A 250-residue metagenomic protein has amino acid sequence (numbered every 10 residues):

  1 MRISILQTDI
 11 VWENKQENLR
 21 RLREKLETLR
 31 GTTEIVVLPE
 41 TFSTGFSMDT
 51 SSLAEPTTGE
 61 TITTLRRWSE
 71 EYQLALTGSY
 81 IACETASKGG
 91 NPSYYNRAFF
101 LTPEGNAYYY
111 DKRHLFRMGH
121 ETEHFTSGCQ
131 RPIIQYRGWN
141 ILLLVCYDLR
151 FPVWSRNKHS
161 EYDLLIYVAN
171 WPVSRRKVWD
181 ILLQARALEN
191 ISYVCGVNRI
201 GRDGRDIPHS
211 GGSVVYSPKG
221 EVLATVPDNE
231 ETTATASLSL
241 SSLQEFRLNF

Functional and structural regions predicted by a protein language model:
M1-N14, Y109-D111, W139-D148, I166: Active-site-proximal beta-strand elements of phosphoester/diester hydrolases
L6, Y110, I134, V197 (+2 more regions): Hydrophobic residues at beta-strand termini and immediately following loops that shape nucleotide-binding pockets
K15, R23-P103, P172-R186, S192: Cys-nucleophile CN-hydrolase/nitrilase-fold catalytic domain and related Cys-dependent amidase chemistry that acts on
E17-L26, L149-R156: Short, acidic/polar
T44, T50, F99, Y110-F116 (+2 more regions): Short beta->alpha transition motifs characteristic of CBS
G59-T77, R150-E231: CN hydrolase (nitrilase-like) catalytic-core segments centered on the catalytic cysteine and neighboring Lys/Glu
G78-Y80, R97-F100, P132, G196 (+2 more regions): Short beta-strand scaffold segments in enzyme catalytic cores
A86-S160, S174-I181, S239, E245-N249: Active-site catalytic loop in hydrolytic enzyme cores
